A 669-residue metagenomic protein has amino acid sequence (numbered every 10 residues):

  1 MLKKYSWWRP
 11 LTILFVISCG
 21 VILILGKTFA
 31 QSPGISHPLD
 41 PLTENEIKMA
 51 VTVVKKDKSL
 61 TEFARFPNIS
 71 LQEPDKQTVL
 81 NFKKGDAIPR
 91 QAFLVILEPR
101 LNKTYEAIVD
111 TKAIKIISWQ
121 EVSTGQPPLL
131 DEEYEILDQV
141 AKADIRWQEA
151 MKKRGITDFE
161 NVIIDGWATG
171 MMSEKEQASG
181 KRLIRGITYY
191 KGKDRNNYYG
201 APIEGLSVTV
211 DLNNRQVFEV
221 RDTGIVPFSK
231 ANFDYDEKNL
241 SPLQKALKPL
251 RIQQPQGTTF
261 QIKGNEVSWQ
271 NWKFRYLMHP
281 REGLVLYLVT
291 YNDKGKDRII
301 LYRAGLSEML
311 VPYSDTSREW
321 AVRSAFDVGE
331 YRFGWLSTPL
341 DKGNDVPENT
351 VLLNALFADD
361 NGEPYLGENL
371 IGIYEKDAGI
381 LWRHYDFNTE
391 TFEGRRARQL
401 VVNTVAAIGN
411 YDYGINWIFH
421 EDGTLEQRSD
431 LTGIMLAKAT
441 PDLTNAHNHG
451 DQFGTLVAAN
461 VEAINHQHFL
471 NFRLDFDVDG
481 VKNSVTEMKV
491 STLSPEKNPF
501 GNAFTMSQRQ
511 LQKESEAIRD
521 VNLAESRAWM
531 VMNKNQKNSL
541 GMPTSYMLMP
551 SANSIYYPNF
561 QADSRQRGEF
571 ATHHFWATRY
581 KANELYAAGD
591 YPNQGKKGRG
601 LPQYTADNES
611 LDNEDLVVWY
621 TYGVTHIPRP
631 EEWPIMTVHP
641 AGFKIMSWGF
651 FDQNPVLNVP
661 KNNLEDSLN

Functional and structural regions predicted by a protein language model:
L2-F15: Bacterial N-terminal signal peptides that target proteins for export
T12-I24: Bacterial N-terminal signal peptides
L23-I35: Bacterial Sec-dependent signal peptides at the C-terminal "C-region" and cleavage site
Q31-S32, T111, K115-I116, Q120-L129 (+6 more regions): Extended effector regions of multi-domain proteins
S32-K55, S59-T61, P227-K245: N-terminal pre-domain segments of enzymes
P38-L80, L130-E174: Short, non-transmembrane alpha-helical segments in secretory-pathway proteins
T61-T111, D158-D211, Q270-W272, V402: Exposed beta-strand-loop-beta-strand "reactive/processing" segments of non-cytosolic proteins
